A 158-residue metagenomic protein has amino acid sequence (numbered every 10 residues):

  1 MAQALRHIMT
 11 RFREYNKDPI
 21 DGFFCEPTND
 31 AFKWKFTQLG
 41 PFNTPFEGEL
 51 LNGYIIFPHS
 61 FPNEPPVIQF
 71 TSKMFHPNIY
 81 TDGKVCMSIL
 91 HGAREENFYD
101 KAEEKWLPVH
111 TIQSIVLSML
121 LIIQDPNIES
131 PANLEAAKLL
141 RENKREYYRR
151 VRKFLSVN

Functional and structural regions predicted by a protein language model:
M1-N158: UBC/E2-like fold recognition across ubiquitin and ubiquitin-like conjugation systems, capturing catalytically active
